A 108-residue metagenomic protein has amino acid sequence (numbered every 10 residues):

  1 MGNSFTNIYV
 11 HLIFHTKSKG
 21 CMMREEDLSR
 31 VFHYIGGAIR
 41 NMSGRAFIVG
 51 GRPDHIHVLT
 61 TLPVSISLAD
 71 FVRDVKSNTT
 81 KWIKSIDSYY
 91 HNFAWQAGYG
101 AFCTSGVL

Functional and structural regions predicted by a protein language model:
M1-L108: Basic nucleic-acid-binding interfaces
